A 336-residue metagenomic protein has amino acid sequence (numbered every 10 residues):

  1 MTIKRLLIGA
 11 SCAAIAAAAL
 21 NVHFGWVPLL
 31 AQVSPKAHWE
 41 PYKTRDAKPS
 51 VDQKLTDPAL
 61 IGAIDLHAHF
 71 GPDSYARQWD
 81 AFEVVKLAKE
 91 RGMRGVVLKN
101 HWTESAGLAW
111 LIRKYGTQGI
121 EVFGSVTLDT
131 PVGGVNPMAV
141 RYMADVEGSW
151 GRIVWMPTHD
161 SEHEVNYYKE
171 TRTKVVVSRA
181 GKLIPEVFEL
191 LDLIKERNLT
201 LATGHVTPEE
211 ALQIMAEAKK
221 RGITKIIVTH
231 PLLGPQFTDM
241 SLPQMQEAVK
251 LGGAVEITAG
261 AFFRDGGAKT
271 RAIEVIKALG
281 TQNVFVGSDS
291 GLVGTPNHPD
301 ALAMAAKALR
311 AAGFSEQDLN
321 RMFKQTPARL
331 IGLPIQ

Functional and structural regions predicted by a protein language model:
W26-I120: An N-terminally biased module of ancient metal coordination in phosphate/nucleic-acid-related enzymes
L55-A59, K89, A109-G119, Y142-S149 (+4 more regions): Acidic (Asp/Glu)-rich catalytic clusters
G62-A68, V96-L98, F123-V126, V154-M156 (+4 more regions): Hydrophobic faces of well-ordered beta-strands that scaffold small-molecule active sites in alpha/beta enzyme cores
A76, A106-Y115, G134-Y142, N297-P299: Metal-dependent catalytic neighborhoods of phosphoester/phosphodiester hydrolases
G119, G133-T229: Extended substrate/RNA-proximal surfaces in nucleic-acid metabolism proteins
D192, R197-G267, F285: Catalytic pocket-lining loop regions of alpha/beta-barrel enzymes, especially the amidohydrolase/enolase/GH5 lineages
T258, T281-H298: Short acidic/histidine-rich active-site segments
D300-Q336: Mid-to-C-terminal alpha-helical segments outside catalytic/metal-binding sites
